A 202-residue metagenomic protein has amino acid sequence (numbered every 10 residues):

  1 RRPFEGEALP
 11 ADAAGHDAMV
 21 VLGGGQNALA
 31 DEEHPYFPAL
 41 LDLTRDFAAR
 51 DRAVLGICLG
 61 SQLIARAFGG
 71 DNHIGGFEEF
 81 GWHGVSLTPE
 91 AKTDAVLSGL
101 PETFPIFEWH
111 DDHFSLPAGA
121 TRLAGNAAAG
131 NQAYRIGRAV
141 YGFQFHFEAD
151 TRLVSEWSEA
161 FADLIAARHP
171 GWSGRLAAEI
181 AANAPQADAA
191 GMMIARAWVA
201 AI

Functional and structural regions predicted by a protein language model:
R1-R50, A167-I202: N-terminal beta1-alpha1 cap of cysteine-dependent amidohydrolase-like domains
M19, V54, R122-L123: Short, well-ordered beta-strand core segments
L22, L43, R50-D51, T103 (+2 more regions): Structured helix-beta-strand junction loops
G25-A91: Cysteine-nucleophile active-site neighborhood
F68-R152: Pocket-forming structural segment of enzyme catalytic cores
L123-A124, A129-I202: C-terminal and late-domain segments of enzyme folds
